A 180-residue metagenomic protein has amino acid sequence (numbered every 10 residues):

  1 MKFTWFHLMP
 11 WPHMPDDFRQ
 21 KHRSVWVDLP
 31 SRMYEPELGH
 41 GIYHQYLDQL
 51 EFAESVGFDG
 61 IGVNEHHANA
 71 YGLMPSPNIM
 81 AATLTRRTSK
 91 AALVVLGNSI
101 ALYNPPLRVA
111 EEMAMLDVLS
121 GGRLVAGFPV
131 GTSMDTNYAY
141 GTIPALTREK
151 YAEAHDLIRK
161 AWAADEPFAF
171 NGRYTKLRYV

Functional and structural regions predicted by a protein language model:
M1-T88: N-terminal beta1-alpha1-beta2 module of alpha/beta enzyme domains
F3-H7, I61-V63, L93-L96, L124-F128: Hydrophobic faces of well-ordered beta-strands that scaffold small-molecule active sites in alpha/beta enzyme cores
M9, H67-A68, S99-A101, V130-M134 (+1 more regions): Active-site-proximal loop/turn and secondary-structure-junction residues that shape catalytic pockets, frequently
M33-H40, A68-A70, V95-Y103, I143-A145: The substrate-binding groove and active-site-proximal loops of carbohydrate-active enzymes, especially glycoside
H40-Q45, A101-M115: Glycine-rich anion/phosphate-binding loops
E51, I61-V63, L102-L107, T136-N137: Conserved N-terminal glycine/acidic-rich loop preference
A91-V94, V109: Outer membrane beta-barrel
L107-V180: Internal, glycine-rich beta/alpha segment that forms the wall or movable "lid" of small-molecule/cofactor binding
